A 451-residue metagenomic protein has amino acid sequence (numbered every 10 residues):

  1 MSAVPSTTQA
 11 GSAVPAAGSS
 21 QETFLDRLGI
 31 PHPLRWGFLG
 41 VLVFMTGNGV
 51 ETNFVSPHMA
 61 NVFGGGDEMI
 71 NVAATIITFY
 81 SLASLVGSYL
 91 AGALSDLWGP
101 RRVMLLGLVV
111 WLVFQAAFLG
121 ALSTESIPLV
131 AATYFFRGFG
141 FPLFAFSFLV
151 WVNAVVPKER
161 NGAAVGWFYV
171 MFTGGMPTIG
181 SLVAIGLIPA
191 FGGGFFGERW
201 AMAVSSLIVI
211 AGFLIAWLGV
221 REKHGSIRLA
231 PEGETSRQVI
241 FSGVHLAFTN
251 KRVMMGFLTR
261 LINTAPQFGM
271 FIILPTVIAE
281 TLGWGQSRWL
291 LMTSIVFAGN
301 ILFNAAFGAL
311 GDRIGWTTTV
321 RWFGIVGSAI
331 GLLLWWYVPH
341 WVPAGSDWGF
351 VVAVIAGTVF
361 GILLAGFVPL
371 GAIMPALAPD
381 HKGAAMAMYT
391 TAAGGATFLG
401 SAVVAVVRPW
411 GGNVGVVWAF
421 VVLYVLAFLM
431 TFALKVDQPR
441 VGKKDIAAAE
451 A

Functional and structural regions predicted by a protein language model:
S12-P31, E222-F257, A449-A451: Juxtamembrane intracellular "pre-TM" segments in multi-pass secondary transporters
L28-S81, M255, T259, T264-I278: Helix-loop boundary and gating motifs at the non-cytosolic
G87-G99, F303-W316, R408: Helix-to-loop junctions at the C-terminal end of transmembrane segments in multipass secondary transporters
L97-L108, R313-V326: Cytoplasmic membrane-interface "Motif A"-like loop-to-helix N-cap segments of 12-TM Major Facilitator Superfamily
V109-T124, V326-G345: C-terminal ends and interior cores of transmembrane alpha-helices in multi-pass membrane transporters/permeases
L143-V156, A365-A378: Intracellular juxtamembrane helix-capping segments at the cytosolic ends of symmetry-related transmembrane helices
G166-A184, A392-G400: Glycine-rich segments within core transmembrane alpha-helices of 12-TM secondary carriers
D380-W410: A late C-terminal transmembrane helix in Major Facilitator Superfamily
